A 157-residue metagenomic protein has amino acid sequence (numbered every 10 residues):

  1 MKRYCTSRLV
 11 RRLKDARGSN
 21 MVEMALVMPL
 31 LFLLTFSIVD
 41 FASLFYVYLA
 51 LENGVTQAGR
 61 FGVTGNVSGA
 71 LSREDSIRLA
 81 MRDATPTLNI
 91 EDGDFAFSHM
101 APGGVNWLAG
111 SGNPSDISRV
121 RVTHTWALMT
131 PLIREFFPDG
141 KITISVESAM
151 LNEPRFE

Functional and structural regions predicted by a protein language model:
K2-R82: Alpha-helical assembly-interface signal, strongest on the long, hydrophobic N-terminal helix that forms
R3, L128-E157: Low-complexity, S/T/G/P-rich flexible repeat/linker segments used as non-globular hinges and stalks within
A16, G112-S115, T143: A generic fold-level signal
Y48, W126-M129: Alpha-helical transmembrane segments of polytopic integral membrane proteins, especially the permease/helical cores
V55, V122, I142-I144: Short Pro/Gly-enriched coil loops immediately N-terminal to beta-strands
Q57-R121, R155: Short amphipathic secondary-structure patches
V120-T123, S148-A149: Short, hydrophobic beta-strand elements of compact beta-sandwich sensory domains
